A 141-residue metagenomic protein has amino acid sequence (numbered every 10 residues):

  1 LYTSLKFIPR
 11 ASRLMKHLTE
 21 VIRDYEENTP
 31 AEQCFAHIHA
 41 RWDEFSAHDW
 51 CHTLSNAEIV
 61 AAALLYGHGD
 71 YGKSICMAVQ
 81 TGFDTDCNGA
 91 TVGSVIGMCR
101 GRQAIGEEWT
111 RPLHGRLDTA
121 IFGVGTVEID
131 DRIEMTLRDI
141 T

Functional and structural regions predicted by a protein language model:
L1-G82: Accessory "access/gating" subregions that flank catalytic or transport cores
V60-I140: Catalytic phosphate/nucleotide-handling subdomain of diverse soluble enzymes
